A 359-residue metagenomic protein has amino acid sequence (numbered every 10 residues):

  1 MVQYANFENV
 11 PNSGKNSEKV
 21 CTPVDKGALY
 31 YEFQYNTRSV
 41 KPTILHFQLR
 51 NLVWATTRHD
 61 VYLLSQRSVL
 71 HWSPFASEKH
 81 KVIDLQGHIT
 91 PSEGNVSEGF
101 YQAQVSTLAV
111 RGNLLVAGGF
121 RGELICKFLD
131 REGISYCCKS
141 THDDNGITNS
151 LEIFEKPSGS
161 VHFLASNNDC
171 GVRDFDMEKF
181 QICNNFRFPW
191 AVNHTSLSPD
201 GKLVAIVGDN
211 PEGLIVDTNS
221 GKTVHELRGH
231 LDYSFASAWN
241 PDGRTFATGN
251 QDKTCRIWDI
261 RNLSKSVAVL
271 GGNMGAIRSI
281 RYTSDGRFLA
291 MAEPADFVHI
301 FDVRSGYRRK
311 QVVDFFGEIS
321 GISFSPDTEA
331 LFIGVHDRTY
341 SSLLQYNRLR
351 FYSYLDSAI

Functional and structural regions predicted by a protein language model:
M1-K15, T22: Intrinsically disordered, low-complexity regulatory segments
V2-A5, Y233, I280, L344 (+1 more regions): Intrinsically disordered, low-complexity segments enriched in small/polar residues
G14, E18-N210, L214-V216, E226-R228 (+4 more regions): WD40 beta-propeller repeat fold
G171, Q181, N185, P189-S266 (+1 more regions): Tandem repeat protein-protein interaction scaffolds, dominated by ankyrin-repeat arrays but also generalizing to other
V298-D302, R309: C-terminal hydrophobic structural anchor segments that stabilize assembly/packing rather than catalytic chemistry
